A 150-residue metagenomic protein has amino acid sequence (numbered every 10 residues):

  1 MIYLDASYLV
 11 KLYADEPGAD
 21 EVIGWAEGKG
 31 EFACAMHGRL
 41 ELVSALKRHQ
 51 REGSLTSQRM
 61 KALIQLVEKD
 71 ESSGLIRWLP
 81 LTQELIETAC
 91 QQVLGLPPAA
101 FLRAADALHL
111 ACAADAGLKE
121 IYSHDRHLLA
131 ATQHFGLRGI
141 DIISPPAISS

Functional and structural regions predicted by a protein language model:
M1, A114-S150: Acidic, PIN/NYN-like endoribonuclease modules and their adjacent C-terminal/linker elements
M1-A45, H49-A62, S144-S150: Short, well-structured N-terminal submotif of metal-dependent ribonuclease cores
G18-D20, Q65, A107-L110: A generic local structural motif
E21, E41, T88, A130-A131: Phosphate- and divalent-cation-binding pockets in alpha/beta enzyme and binding domains that engage nucleotide-derived
W25-E27, E71-S73, D115: Short glycine-enriched loop/turn motifs at secondary-structure junctions
V43-Q92, H134: Active-site-proximal, substrate-binding regions of enzyme catalytic domains and RNA-binding/basic surfaces
I76-R126, A130: Active-site neighborhoods of divalent-metal-dependent phosphate/nucleic-acid chemistry enzymes
